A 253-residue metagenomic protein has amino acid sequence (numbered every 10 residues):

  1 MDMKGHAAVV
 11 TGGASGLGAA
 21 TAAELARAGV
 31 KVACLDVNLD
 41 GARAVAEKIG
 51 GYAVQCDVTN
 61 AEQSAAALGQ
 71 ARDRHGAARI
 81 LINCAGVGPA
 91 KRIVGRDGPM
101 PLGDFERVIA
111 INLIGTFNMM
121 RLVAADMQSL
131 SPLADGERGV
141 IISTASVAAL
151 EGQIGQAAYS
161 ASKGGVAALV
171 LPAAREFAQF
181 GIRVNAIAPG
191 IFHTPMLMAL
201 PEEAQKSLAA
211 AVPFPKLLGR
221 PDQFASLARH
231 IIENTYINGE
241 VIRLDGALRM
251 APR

Functional and structural regions predicted by a protein language model:
D2-V32: Canonical Rossmann dinucleotide-binding motif of NAD(H)/NADP(H)-dependent dehydrogenases/reductases, specifically
A28-A44: Conserved glycine-rich Rossmann-like NAD(P)H-binding loop of the short-chain dehydrogenase/reductase
V87, G98-N118, I142, Y159 (+1 more regions): Catalytic Tyr-X3-Lys loop
G88-E106, S129-D135, G155-A158, M196-M198: Conserved mid-core segment of classical short-chain dehydrogenase/reductases
A125, A174-E176: Alpha-helical segment proximal to the catalytic Tyr-Lys
S146: Residue(s) in the substrate-gating loop at a strand-loop-helix junction that position the organic substrate next
A178, R183, I237-E240: Short, small/polar-rich loop/turn modules that mediate ligand/substrate recognition or access, typified
R220-L244, R249: C-terminal substrate-recognition "lid" of short-chain dehydrogenase/reductases
